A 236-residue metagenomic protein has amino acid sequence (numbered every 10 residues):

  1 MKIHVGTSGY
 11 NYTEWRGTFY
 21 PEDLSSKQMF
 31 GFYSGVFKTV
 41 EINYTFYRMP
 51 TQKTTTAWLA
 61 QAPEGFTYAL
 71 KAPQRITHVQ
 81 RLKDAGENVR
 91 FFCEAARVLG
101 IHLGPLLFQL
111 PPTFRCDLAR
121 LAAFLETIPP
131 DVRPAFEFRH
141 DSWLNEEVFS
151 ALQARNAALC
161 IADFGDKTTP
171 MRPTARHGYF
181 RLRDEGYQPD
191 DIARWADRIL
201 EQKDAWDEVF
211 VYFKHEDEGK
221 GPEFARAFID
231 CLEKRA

Functional and structural regions predicted by a protein language model:
M1-A236: Residues lining hydrophobic/aromatic ligand-binding pockets adjacent to catalytic sites
